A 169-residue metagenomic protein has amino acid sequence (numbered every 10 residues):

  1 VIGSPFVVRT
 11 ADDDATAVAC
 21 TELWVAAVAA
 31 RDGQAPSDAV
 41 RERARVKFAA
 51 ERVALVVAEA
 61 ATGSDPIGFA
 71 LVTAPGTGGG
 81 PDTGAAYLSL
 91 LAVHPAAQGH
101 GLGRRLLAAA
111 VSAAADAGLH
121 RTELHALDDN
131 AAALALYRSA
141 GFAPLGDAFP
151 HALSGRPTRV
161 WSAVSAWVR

Functional and structural regions predicted by a protein language model:
G3-F6, L23, H120-E123, L127-L134 (+1 more regions): C-terminal "cap" of GNAT-fold acetyltransferases
G3-F6, T10-A96, L107-A109, A113 (+1 more regions): Acetyl-CoA-dependent GNAT
A35, D82-T83, G101, D128 (+2 more regions): Residues at secondary-structure transition points
P66, G99-G101, P144: Short glycine/serine/threonine-biased micro-segments
P81, L90, H94-A108, A115-A117 (+2 more regions): Conserved glycine-rich acetyl-CoA-binding loop
